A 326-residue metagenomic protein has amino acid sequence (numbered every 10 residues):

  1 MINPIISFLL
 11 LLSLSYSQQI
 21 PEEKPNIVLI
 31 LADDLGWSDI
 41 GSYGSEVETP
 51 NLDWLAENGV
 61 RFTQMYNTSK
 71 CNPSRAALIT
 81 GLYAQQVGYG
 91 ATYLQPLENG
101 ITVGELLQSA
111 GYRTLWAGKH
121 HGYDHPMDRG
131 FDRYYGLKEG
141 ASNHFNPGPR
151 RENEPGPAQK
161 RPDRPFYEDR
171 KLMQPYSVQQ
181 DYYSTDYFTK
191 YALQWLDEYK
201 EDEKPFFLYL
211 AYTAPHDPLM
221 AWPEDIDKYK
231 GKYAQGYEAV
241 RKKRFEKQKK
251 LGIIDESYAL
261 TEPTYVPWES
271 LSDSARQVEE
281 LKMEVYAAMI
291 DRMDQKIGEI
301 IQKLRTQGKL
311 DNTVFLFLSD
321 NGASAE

Functional and structural regions predicted by a protein language model:
M1-E22: Bacterial Sec-dependent N-terminal signal peptides
Q18-E326: Formylglycine-dependent sulfatase
